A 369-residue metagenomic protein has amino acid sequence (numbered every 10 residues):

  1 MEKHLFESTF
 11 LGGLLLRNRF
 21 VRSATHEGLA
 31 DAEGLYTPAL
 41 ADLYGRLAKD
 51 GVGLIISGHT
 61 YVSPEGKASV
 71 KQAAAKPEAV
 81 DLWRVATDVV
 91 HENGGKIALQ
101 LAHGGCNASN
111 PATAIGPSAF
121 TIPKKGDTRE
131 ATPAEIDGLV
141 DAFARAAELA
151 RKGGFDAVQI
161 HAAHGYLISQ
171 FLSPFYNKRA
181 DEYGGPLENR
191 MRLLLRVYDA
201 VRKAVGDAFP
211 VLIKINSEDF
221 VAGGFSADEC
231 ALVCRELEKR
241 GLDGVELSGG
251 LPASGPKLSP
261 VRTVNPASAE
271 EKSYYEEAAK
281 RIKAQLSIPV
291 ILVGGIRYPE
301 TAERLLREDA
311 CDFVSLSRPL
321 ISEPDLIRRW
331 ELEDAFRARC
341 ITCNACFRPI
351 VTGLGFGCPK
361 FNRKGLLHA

Functional and structural regions predicted by a protein language model:
M1-A369: Flavin-dependent oxidoreductase catalytic cores
